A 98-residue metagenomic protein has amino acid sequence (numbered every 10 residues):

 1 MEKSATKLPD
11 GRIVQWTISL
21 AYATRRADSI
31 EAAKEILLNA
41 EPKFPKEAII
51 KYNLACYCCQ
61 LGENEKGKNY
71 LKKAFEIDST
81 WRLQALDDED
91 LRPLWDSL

Functional and structural regions predicted by a protein language model:
E2-A5, F75, E89: Generic secondary-structure transition motif, activating predominantly at the C-termini of alpha-helices
E2-Q60: Alpha-helical adaptor scaffolds
E35, P42, N69, E76 (+1 more regions): Replace "anionic and nucleotidyl ligands
C59, N64-L83: TPR/TPR-like (Sel1-like) alpha-helical repeat modules
T80-L98: Terminal, low-structured helical/coil segments at or just beyond the last alpha-helical repeat
